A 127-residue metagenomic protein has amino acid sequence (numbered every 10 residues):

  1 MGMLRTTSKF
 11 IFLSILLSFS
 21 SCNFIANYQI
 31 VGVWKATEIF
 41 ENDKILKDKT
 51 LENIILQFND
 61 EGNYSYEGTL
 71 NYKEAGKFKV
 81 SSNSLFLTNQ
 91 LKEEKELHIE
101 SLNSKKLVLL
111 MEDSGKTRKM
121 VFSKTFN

Functional and structural regions predicted by a protein language model:
G2-I11: Bacterial N-terminal signal peptides that target proteins for export
I11-F19: Bacterial N-terminal signal peptides
C22-A75, S81-N127: Lipid interaction determinants
